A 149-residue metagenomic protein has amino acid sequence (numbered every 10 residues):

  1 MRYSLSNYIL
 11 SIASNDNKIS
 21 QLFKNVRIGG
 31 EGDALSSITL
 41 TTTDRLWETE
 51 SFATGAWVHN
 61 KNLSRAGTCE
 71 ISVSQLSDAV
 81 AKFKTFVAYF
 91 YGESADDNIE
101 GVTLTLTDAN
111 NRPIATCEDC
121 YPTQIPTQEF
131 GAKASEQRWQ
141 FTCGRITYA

Functional and structural regions predicted by a protein language model:
M1-T42, I146-A149: Polar/acidic, low-complexity leader/linker segments enriched in S/T/G and N/D
S6, S36-I38, R65-C69, N98-V102 (+1 more regions): A generic structural signal for short beta-strands and their flanking turns/coil linkers
Y8-I12, L40, C69-I71, L104-L106 (+1 more regions): Hydrophobic beta-strand residues in large extracellular and virion-surface proteins
D33, T39-T42, T105-A149: Short beta-strand and beta-hairpin "edge-sheet" elements
E50-N60, V87-Y91: Short secondary-structure capping micro-motifs at structural edges
W57-H59, G92, I125-G131: Catalytic micro-motifs at enzyme active sites that drive phosphoryl/nucleotidyl and oxygen chemistry
V58-A81, K133-I146: Oligomerization/assembly interface segments of phage tail-like spikes and tubes
T85-A115: Short, acidic/charged, Gly/Pro-enriched secondary-structure junctions
